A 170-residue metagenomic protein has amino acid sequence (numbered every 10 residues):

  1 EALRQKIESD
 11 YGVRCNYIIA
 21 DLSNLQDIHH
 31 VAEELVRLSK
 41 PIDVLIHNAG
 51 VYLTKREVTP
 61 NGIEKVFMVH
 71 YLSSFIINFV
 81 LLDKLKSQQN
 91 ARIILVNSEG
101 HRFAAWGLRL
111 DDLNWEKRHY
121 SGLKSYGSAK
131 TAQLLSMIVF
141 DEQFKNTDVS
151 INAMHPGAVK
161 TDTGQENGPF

Functional and structural regions predicted by a protein language model:
E1-N167: Rossmann-fold NAD(P)H-dependent dehydrogenase/reductase core
F170: Catalytic Tyr-x(3-8)-Lys segment
